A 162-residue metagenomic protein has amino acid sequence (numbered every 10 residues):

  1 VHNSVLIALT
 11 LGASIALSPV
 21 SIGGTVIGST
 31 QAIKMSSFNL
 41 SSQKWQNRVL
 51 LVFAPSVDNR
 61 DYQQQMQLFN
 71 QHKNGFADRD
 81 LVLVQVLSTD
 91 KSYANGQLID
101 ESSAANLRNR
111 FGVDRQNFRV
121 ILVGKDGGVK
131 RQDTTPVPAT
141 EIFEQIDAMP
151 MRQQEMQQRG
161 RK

Functional and structural regions predicted by a protein language model:
H2-K162: Non-catalytic interaction/Regulatory regions outside core domains
